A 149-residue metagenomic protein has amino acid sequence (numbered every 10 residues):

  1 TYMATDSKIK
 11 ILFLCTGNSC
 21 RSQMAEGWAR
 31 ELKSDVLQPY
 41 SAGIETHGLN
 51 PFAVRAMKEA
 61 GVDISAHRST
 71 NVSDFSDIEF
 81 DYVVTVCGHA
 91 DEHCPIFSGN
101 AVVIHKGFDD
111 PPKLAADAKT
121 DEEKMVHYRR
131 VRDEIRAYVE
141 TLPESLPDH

Functional and structural regions predicted by a protein language model:
Y2-S73: Conserved active-site segments centered on acidic
G17-S19, G88-D91: Short glycine-rich anion-binding loops that position phosphate/pyrophosphate groups of nucleotides and phosphorylated
G43, C87, G107-D109: Residues at the C-termini of beta-strands that transition into short coil/loop
I64, A90-H93: Glycine-rich nucleotide phosphate-binding loop and flanking beta-alpha elements of Rossmann-like dinucleotide-binding
D81: Conserved acidic residues
H93-H149: Phosphate-binding/catalytic loops
